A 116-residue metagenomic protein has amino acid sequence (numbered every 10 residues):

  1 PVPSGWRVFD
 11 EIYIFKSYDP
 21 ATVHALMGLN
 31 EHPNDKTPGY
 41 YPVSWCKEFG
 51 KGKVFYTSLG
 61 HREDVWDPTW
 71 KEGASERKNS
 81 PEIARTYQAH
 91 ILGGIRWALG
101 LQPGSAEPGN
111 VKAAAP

Functional and structural regions predicted by a protein language model:
P1-Y56: Catalytic beta-strand/loop cores that center a nucleophilic Ser/Cys/Thr and support acyl-enzyme chemistry
H32-V43, E48-P116: Extracellular ligand-binding/catalytic regions of CAZymes and related secreted enzymes and adhesion modules
